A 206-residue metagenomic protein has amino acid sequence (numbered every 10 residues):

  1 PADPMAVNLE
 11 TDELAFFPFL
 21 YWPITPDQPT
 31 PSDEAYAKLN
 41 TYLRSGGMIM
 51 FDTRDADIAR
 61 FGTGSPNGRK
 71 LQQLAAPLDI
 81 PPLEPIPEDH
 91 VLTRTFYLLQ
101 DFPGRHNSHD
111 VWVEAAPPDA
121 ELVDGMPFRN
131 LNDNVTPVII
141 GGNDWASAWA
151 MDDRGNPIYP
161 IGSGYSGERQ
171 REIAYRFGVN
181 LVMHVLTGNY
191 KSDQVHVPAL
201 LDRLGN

Functional and structural regions predicted by a protein language model:
P1-F19, P23-Q28, W145-A146, D153-N206: Aromatic-Pro/Gly-enriched surface loop or interdomain linker that acts as a lid/target-recognition segment
D3-L9, S32-K38, V123-G125: Alpha-helical scaffolding within the catalytic cores of extracellular/periplasmic polymer-degrading hydrolases
A15-F16, R44-S45, N132-N134: Short, well-ordered loop/turn elements at secondary-structure boundaries
P18-W22, M48-D52, P82-P85, P137-G141: Structural recognition of the beta-strand scaffold that forms the well-ordered cores of secreted hydrolase catalytic
F19-G68: Short alpha-beta junction capping motif
I24, L43, G47, A75-P82 (+1 more regions): Sec/Tat-exported extracytoplasmic proteins
T53-R54, I86-P87, H196: Short loop/turn and capping residues at structural boundaries
D57-N156, Q170-Y175, V179, G205: An acidic, glycine-rich "communication" segment
